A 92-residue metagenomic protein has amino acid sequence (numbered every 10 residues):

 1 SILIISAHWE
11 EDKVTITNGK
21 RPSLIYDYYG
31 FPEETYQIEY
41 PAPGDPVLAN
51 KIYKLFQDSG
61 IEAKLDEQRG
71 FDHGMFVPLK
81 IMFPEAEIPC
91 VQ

Functional and structural regions predicted by a protein language model:
S1-L55: A short aromatic-anchored loop/beta-hairpin motif
L48-Q92: Internal, conserved structured core segments that host functional sites
